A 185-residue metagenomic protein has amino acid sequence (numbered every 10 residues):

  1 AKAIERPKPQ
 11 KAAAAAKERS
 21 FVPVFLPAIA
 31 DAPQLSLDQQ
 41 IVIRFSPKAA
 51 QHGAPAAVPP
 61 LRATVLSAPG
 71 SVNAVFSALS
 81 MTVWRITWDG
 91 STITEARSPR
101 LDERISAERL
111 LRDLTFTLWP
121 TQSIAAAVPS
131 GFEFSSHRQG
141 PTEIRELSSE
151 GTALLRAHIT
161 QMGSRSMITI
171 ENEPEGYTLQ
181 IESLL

Functional and structural regions predicted by a protein language model:
A1-F21, A28, Q39-K48, A54-A56 (+3 more regions): Mature, soluble, non-transmembrane domains
I29-L35: Disordered, polybasic Ser/Thr-rich segments at the N-terminal boundary of pleckstrin homology
S36-D38, S71: A general structural motif
H52-S80, R85-I86: Structural recognition of beta-strand segments within beta-rich domains
